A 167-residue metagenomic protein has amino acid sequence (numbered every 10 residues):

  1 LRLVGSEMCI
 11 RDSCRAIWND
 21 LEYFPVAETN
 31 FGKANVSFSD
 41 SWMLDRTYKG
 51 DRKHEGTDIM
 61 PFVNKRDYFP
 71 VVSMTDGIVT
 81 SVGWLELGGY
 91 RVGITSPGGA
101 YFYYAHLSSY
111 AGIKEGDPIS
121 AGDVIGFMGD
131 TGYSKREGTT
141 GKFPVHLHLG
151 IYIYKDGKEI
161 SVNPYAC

Functional and structural regions predicted by a protein language model:
L1-G5: Positively charged, low-complexity/disordered segments
S6-E7, R11-Y90, A121, S134: Surface-exposed, glycine-biased beta-strand/turn segments
D51-K65, G93-A100, I151-I160: Small beta-barrel nucleic-acid-binding modules, principally OB-folds
M60, T95, A105-S108, S120 (+2 more regions): Residue-level detector of conserved, well-ordered beta-strand and adjacent loop positions that form binding/recognition
K65, E115, S120, T140-C167: Acidic, glycine-rich catalytic/binding loops that coordinate metals and/or anionic ligands
V72-S109, R136-V145: Zn2+-dependent peptidoglycan hydrolase active-site motif and core
R91-I94, I119-E137: Short hydrophobic beta/alpha edge segments that flank linear recognition/processing sites
